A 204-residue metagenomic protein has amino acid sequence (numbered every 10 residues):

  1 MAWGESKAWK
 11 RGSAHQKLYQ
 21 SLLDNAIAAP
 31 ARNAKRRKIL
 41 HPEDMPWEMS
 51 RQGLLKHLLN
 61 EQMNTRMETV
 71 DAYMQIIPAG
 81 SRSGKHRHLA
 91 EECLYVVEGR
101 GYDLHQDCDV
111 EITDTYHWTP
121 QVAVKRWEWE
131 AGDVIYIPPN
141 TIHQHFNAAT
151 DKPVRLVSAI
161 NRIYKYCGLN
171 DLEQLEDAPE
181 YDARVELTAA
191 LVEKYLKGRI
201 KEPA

Functional and structural regions predicted by a protein language model:
M1-E68, G84, Q174-D177, R184-A204: A short, N-terminal "cap"/entry segment at the start of jelly-roll beta-barrel domains of the cupin/DSBH fold
K56-N60, D71-H88, L104-V110, P139-N140: Conserved short histidine dyad/triad with adjacent acidic residue
A72, R82, E91, V124 (+1 more regions): A structural connector/turn signal
S83-H86, D103-L104, R126-E128, I137 (+1 more regions): Short beta-strand His + acidic residue motifs that chelate non-heme Fe in jelly-roll/DSBH and cupin folds
L89-A90, L94, Y102-T113, T150: Extended intrinsically disordered, low-complexity coil regions enriched in Ser, Thr, Gly, Ala and often Pro
C93-Y95, Y136, Q144, D151-D171: A short hydrophobic beta-strand segment most commonly corresponding to one strand of the jelly-roll/cupin
Y95, C108-P139: Short acidic-glycine-tyrosine-enriched beta hairpin
